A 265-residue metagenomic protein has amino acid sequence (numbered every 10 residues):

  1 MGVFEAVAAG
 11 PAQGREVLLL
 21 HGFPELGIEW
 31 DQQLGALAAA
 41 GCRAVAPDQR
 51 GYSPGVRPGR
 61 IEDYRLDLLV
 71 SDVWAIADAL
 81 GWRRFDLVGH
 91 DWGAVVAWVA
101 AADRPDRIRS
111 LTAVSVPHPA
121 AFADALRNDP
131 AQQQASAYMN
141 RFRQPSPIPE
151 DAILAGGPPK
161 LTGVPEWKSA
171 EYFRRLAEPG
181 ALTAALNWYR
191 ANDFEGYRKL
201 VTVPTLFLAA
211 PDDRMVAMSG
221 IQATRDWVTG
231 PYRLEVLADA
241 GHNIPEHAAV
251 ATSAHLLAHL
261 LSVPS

Functional and structural regions predicted by a protein language model:
G2-A6, E16, V45, Y52-R83 (+5 more regions): Flexible "cap/lid" subdomain of the alpha/beta-hydrolase fold that forms the substrate-access gate
A8-V56, M215: Conserved HGGG/HGGXW glycine-rich cap/lid loop of the alpha/beta-hydrolase fold
I28, H247-V250: A conserved mid-protein helix/loop that constitutes part of the nucleotide-sugar donor-binding site
A240: Conserved short acidic donor-positioning loop in nucleotide-sugar-dependent glycosyltransferases
